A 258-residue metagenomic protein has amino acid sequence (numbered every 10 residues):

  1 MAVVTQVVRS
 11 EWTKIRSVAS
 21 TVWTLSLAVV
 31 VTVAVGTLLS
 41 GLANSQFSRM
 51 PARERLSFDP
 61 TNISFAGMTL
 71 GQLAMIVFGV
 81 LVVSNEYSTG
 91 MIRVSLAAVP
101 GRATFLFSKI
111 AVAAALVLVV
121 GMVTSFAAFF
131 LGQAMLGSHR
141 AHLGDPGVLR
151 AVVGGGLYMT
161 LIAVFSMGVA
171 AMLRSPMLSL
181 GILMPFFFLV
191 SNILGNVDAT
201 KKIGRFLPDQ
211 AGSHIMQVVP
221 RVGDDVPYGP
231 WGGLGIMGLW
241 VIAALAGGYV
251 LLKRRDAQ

Functional and structural regions predicted by a protein language model:
M1-V30, R174: Aromatic- and glycine-rich beta-strand/loop motifs that create alpha-glucan
E11, V99-G101, V169, S175 (+1 more regions): Generic structural signal for small/hydrophobic residues in well-ordered secondary structure, especially within
S20-V80, L106-M172, F188-L194, D198 (+2 more regions): Secretory targeting signals
V22-S26, V94, A103, F107-S108 (+1 more regions): Signature of the 12-TM Major Facilitator Superfamily
G41-S48, N85-S88, K201, V250-A257: Juxtamembrane transmembrane-helix termini
L81-A115: Helix-loop-helix units of permease transmembrane domains in multi-pass membrane transporters, especially ABC
V82, M91-R93, F130, G168 (+1 more regions): A residue-level signal for alpha-helical anchor/packing sites in multi-pass solute transporters
I236-Q258: Junction motif at the cytosolic side of a transmembrane helix
